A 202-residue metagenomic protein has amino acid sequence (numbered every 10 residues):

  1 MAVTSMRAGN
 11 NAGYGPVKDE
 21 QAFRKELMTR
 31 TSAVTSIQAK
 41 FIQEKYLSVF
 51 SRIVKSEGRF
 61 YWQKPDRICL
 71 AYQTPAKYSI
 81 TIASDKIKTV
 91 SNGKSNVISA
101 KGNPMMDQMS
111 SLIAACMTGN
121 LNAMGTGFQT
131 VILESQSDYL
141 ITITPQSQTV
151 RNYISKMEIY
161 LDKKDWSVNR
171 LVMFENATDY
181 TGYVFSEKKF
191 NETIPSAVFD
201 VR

Functional and structural regions predicted by a protein language model:
A2, R7-A8: Boundary at the C-terminal end of the N-terminal hydrophobic targeting segment
G15-P16, M28-A33, K40, K45-Y46 (+4 more regions): Flexible, processing/modification-adjacent segments and terminal tails in exported/periplasmic/extracellular proteins
A39-F41, K55-E57, I82, K156 (+1 more regions): Extended beta-sheet lipid-handling architectures
E44-Y46, P75, T178: Hydrophobic lipid-interacting interfaces of membrane-associated proteins
F50-V54, R59-K64, I68-T74, S79-I82 (+1 more regions): Structural recognition of beta-strand segments within beta-rich domains
R52-K55, K77-S79, S95, I154-K156 (+1 more regions): Short, mixed charged/polar active-site loops that provide acid/base catalysis or chelate metal/phosphate cofactors
I98, L121-R202: Gly/Pro-enriched, hydrophobic low-complexity segments that function as extracytoplasmic propeptides/linkers
